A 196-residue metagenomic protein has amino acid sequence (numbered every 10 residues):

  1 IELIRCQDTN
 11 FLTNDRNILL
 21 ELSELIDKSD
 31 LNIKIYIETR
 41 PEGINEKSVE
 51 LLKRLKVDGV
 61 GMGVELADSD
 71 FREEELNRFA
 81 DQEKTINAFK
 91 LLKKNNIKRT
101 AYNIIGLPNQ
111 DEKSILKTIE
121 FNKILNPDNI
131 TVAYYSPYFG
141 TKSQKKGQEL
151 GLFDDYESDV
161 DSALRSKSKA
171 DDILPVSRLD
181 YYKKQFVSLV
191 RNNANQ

Functional and structural regions predicted by a protein language model:
I1-T100, I105: Conserved SAM/AdoMet-binding glycine-rich loop
N14, D70, N109-Q110, G140-T141 (+1 more regions): Short secondary-structure boundary/hinge segments and terminal tails
I44-L51, D111-E120: Short, acidic/polar
N87, G106, R178-Y182: A general structural signal for short secondary-structure boundary/capping elements
K98, K113-Q196: C-terminal accessory regions of radical SAM enzymes
